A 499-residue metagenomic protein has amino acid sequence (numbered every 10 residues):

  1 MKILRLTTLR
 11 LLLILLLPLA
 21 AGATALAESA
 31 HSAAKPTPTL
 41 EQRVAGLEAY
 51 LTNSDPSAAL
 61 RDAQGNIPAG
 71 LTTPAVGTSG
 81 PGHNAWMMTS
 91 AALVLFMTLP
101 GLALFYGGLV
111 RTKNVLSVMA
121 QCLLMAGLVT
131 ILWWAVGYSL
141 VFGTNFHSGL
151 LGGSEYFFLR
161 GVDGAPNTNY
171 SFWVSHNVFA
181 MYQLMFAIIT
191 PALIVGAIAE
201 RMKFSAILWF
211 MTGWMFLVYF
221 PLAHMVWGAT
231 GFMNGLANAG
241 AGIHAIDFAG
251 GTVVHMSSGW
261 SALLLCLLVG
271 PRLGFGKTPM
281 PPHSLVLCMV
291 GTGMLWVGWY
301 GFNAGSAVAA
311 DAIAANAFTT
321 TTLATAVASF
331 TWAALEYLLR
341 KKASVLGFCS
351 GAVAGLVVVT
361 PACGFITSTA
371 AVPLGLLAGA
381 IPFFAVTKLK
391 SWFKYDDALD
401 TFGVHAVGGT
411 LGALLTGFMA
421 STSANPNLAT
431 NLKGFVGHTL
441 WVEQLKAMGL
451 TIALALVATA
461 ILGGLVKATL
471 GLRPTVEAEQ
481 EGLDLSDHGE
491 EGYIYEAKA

Functional and structural regions predicted by a protein language model:
K2-L12: Bacterial N-terminal signal peptides that target proteins for export
L6-T7, A23, G351: Intrinsically disordered/low-complexity terminal segments and short unstructured peptides
R10-A21: Bacterial N-terminal signal peptides
T24-E28: Boundary of Sec targeting at the N-terminus
S29-A34, P38, R43-V44, E48-A499: Glycine- and aromatic-enriched membrane alpha-helices
